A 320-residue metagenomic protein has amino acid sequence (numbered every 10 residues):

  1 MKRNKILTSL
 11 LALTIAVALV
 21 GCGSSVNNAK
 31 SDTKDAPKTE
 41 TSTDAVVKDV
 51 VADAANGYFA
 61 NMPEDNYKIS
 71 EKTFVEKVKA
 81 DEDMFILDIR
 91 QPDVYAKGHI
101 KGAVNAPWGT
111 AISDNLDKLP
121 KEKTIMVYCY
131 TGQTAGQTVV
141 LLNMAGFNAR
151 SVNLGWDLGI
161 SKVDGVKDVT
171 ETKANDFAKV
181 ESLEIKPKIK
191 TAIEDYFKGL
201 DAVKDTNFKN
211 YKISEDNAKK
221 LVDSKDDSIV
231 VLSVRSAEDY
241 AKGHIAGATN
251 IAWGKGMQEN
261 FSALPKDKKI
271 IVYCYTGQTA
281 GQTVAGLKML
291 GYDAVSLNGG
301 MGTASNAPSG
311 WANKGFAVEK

Functional and structural regions predicted by a protein language model:
K2-S25: Sec-dependent N-terminal signal peptides of Gram-positive bacterial secreted proteins and lipoproteins
C22-I69, A80, Y95-T124, Q133-D216 (+2 more regions): Rhodanese-like catalytic fold shared by cysteine-dependent sulfurtransferases and DSP/PTP-type phosphatases
T41-V47, D81-V94, D227-E238: Short, compositionally biased "basic patch" segments
F74, F85-R90, A106, A218 (+2 more regions): Short hydrophobic beta-strand that contains or immediately precedes a catalytic carboxylate
V75-E82, K219-D226: A short acidic-Thr-Gly-centered motif at the start of a beta-strand
R90, T131, R235, T276 (+1 more regions): Residue-level signal for short, function-critical loop segments
Y128-C129, Y273: Short, surface-exposed ligand- or partner-binding patches at beta-edge/loop junctions that are enriched in aromatics
